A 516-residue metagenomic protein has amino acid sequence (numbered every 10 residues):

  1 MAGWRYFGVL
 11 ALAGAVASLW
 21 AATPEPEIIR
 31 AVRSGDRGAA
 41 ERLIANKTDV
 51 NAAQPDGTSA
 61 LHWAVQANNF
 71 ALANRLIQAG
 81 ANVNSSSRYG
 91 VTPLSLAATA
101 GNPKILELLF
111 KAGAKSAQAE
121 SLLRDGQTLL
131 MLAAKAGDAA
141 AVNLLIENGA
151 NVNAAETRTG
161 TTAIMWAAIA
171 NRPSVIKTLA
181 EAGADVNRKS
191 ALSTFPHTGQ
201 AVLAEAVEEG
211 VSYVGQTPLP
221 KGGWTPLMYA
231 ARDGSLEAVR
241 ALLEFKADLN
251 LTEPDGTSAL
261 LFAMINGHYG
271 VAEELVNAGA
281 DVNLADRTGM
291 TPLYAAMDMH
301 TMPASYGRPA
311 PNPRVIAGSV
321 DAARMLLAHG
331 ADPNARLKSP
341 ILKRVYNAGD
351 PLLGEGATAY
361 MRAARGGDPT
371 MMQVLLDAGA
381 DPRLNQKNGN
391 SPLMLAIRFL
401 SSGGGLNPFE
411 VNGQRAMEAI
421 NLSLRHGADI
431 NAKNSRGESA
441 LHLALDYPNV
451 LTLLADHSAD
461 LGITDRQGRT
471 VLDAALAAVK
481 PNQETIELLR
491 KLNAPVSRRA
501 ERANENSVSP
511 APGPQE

Functional and structural regions predicted by a protein language model:
F7-S18: Bacterial N-terminal signal peptides
A22-A45: N-terminal leader/linker segments that initiate helical-solenoid repeat arrays
T23-R30, A53-S59, S86-T92, A119-T128 (+11 more regions): Ankyrin-repeat boundary/"N-cap" motif
R30-S34, W63-N69, L96-N102, L132-D138 (+11 more regions): Ankyrin repeat A-helix N-terminal signature
A39, A71-L72, K104-I105, A140-A141 (+8 more regions): Conserved ankyrin/ankyrin-like repeat signature
L43-A79: N-terminal, post-signal-peptide region of Sec/Tat-exported proteins
I44-D49, N74-N82, E107-S116, N143-N151 (+8 more regions): Ankyrin repeat domain, specifically the short helix-to-loop turn at the C-terminus of the second helix of each repeat
L461-R498: Leucine-rich solenoid repeat scaffolds
